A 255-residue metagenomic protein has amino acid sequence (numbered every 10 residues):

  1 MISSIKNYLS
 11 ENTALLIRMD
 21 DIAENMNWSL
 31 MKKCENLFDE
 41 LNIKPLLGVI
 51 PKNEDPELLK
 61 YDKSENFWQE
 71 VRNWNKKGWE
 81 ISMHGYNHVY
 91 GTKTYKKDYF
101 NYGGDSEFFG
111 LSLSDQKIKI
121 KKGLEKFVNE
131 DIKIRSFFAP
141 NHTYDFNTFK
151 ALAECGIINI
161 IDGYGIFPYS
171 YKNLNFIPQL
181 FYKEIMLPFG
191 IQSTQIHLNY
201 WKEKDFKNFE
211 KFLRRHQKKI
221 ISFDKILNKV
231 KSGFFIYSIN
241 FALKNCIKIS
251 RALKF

Functional and structural regions predicted by a protein language model:
M1-S136, T143-F189, W201-F255: Catalytic alpha-helical scaffold of carbohydrate-active enzymes acting on polysaccharides/glycoconjugates
F137, T194: Divalent metal-coordination and catalytic microenvironments
